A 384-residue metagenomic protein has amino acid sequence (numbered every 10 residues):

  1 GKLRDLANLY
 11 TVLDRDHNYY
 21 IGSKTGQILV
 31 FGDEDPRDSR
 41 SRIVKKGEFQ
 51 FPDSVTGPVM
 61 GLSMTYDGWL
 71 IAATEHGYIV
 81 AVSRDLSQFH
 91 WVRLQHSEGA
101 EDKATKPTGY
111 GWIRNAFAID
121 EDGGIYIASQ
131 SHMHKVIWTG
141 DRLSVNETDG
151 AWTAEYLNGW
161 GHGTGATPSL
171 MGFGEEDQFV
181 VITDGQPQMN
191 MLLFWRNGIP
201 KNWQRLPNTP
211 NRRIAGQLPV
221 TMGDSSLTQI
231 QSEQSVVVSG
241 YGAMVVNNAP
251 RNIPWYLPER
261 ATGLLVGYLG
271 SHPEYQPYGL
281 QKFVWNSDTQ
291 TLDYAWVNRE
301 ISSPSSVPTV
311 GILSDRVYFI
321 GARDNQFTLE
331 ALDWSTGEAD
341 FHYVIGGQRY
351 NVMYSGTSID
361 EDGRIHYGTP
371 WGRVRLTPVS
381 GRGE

Functional and structural regions predicted by a protein language model:
G1-K2, R37-D53, S87-K106, D141-N158 (+5 more regions): Aromatic (tryptophan-biased) beta-strands that constitute blades/sheets of beta-rich domains
K2-D14, Q50-S63, D67, D102-I119 (+4 more regions): Repeated scaffold domains used in trafficking and secretory/extracellular systems, primarily beta-propellers
D16-N18, Y66-W69, E121-G123, A166 (+4 more regions): Short coil/turn segments that connect the beta-strands within blades of beta-propeller domains
Y20-G22, I71-A73, Y126-I127, I182 (+3 more regions): Residue position within the beta-strands of beta-propeller blades
S23-P36, H76-S83, Q130-T139, P187-R196 (+3 more regions): Structural motif
F117-Q229: Long, internal scaffold/assembly segments composed of regular secondary structure
D177-I182, M189-N190, Q231-Y343, G347: Loop/turn-rich, solvent-exposed surfaces of beta-rich toroidal or solenoidal domains
I345, N351-E384: Blade-level signature of beta-propeller repeat domains, shared across WD40, Kelch, NHL, RCC1 and BNR/Asp-box propellers
